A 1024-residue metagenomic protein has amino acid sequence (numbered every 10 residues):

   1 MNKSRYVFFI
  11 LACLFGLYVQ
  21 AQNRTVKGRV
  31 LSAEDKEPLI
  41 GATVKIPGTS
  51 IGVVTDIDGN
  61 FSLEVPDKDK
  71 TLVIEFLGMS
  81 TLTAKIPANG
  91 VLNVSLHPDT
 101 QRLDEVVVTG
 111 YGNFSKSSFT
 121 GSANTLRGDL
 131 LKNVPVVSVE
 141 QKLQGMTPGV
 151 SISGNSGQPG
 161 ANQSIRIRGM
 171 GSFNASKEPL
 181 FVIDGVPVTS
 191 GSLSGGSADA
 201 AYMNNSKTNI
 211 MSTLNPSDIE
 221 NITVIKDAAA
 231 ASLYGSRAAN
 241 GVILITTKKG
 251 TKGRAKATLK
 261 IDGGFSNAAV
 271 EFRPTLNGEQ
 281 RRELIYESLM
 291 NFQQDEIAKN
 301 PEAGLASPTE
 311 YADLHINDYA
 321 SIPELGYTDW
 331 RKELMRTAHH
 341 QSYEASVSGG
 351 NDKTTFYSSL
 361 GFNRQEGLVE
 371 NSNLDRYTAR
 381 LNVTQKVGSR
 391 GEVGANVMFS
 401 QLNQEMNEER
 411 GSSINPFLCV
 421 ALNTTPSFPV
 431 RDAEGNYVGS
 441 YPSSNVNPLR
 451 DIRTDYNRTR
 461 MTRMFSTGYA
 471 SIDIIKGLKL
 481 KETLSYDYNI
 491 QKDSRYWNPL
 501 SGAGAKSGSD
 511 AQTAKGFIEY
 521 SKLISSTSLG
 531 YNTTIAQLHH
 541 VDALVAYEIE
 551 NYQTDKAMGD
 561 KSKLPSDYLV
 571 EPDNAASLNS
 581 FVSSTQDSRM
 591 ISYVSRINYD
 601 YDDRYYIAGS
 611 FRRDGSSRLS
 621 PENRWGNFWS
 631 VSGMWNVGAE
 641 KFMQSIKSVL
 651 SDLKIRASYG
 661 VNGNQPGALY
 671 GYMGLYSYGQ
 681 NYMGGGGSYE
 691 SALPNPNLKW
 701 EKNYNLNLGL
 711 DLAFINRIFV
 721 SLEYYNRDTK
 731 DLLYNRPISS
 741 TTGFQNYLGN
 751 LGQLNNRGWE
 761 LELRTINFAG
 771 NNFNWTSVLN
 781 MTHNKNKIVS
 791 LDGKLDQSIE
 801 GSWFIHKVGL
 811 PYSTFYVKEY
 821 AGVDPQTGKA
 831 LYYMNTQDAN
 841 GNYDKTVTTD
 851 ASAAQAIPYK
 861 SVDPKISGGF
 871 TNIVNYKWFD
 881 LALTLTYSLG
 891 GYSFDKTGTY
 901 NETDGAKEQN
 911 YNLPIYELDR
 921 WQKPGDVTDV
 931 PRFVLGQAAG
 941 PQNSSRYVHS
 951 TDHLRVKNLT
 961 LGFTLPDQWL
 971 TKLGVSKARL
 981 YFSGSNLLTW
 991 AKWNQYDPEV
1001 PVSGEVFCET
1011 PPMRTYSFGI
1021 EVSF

Functional and structural regions predicted by a protein language model:
N2-L11, F15-R380, E392-G394, M398 (+9 more regions): Short, small/polar-rich motifs associated with maturation and membrane association, primarily at protein termini
T71, S151, E220, R254-T258 (+24 more regions): Membrane-spanning beta-strand positions in outer-membrane beta-barrel proteins
K177-E178, I183, T189, S194 (+11 more regions): Surface-exposed loop/interface segments of Gram-negative outer-membrane beta-barrel transport/assembly proteins
T247-K249, G349-N351, F362, Q385-K386 (+16 more regions): Residue-level signature of outer-membrane beta-barrel architecture
I261, L360-E366, I607-S616, N767: Transmembrane beta-strand segments that form the barrel wall of outer-membrane beta-barrel proteins
V631, A657, L722, L761 (+5 more regions): Hydrophobic, well-ordered secondary-structure elements that form the walls of internal hydrophobic environments
V631-M634, E760-L763, F963, P1012-F1024: Outer-membrane beta-barrel "beta-signal"
V862-D895: Glycine-rich, aromatic-lined ligand/substrate-binding cores of catalytic and carbohydrate-binding domains
